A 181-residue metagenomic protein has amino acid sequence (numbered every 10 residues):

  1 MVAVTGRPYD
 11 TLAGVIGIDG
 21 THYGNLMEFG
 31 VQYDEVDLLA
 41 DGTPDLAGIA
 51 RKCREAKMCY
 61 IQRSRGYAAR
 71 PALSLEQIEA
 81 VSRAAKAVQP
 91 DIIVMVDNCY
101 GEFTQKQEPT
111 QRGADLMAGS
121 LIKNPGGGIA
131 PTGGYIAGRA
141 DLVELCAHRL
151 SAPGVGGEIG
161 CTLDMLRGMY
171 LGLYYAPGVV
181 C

Functional and structural regions predicted by a protein language model:
V2-V180: Conserved PLP-enzyme active-site core in the AAT-like
